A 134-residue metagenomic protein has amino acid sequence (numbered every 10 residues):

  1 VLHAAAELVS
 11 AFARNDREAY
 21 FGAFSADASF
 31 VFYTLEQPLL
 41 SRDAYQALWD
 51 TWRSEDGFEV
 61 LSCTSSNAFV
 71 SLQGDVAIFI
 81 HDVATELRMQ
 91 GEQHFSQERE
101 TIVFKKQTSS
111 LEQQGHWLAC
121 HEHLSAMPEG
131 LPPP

Functional and structural regions predicted by a protein language model:
V1-A23, L131-P134: Short, low-complexity N-terminal intrinsically disordered segments enriched in polar/charged residues
L8, W49, T64-V70, V83-T85 (+2 more regions): Hydrophobic/aromatic beta-strand elements that line small-molecule binding cavities or substrate pockets in beta-rich
R17-L72, D82: A solvent-exposed, acidic/Ser-Thr-rich amphipathic alpha-helical stretch
Y33-E36, M89-H94: Short, solvent-exposed loop/turn segments at secondary-structure boundaries
G74-D75, G91: Residue-level detection of beta-strand-connecting loop/turn positions
I78, F95-P134: Short beta-strand edge/turn micro-motifs at domain boundaries
E86-R88, P128-E129: Sequence/structural signature of outer-membrane beta-barrel proteins
